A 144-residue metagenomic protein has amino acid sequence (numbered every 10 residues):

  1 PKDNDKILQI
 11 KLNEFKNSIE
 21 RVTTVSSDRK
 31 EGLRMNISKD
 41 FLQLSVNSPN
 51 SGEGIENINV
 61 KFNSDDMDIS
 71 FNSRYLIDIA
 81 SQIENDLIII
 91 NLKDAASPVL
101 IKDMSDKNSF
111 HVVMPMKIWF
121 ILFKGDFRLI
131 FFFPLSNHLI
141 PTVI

Functional and structural regions predicted by a protein language model:
D3-F120: DNA polymerase processivity clamps
F120-F123, F127, F131-F133: Aromatic (phenylalanine/tyrosine) cluster motif
N137-V143: Short, intrinsically disordered C-terminal tails of secreted or membrane-associated proteins
